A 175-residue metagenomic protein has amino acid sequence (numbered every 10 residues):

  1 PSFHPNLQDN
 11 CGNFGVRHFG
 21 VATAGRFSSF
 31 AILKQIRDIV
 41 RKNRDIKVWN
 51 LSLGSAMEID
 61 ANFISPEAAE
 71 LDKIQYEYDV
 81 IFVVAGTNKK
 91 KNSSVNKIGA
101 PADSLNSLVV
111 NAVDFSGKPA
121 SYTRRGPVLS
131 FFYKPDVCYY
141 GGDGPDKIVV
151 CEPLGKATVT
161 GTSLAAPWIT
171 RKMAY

Functional and structural regions predicted by a protein language model:
P1-F63: Subtilisin-like peptidase catalytic core
S2-F3, L33-Q35, E67-E70, N92-K97 (+1 more regions): Short alpha-helical segments and helix-capping/turn motifs at coil-helix boundaries
N6, R41-D45, K73-I81, D143-K147: Secondary-structure boundary elements
G12-F14, R44-V48, E77-F82, L105-L108: Loop/turn elements at helix/coil->beta-strand transitions in domains of secreted/extracellular proteins
T23-A24, S55-M57, N88-K91, D114-G117 (+1 more regions): Solvent-exposed loop/turn segments at secondary-structure junctions within structured extracellular/periplasmic domains
N50-S52, F82-K89, V110-N111: Active-site neighborhood of phospho(di)ester-bond hydrolases with catalytic His/Asp-centered motifs
P66-D79, A100: Catalytic-core regions built around general acid/base machinery
K97-A174: Extracellular S/T/G-rich loop segment that most often corresponds to the catalytic His/Ser-adjacent loop
